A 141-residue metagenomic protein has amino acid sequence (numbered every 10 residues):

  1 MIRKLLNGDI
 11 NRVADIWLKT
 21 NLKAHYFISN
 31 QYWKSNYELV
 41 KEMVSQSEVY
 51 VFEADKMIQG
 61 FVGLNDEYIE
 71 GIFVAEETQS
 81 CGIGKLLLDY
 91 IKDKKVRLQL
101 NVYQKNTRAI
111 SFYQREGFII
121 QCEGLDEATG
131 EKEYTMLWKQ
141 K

Functional and structural regions predicted by a protein language model:
M1-D15: A short beta-loop-alpha structural element at the N-terminal edge of CoA-dependent acyl/N-acetyltransferase catalytic
D15-K41: Conserved GNAT-fold acetyl-CoA-binding loop/helix
E38-V51, Y68: A short helix-loop-beta-strand connector motif used in the catalytic cores of GNAT acetyltransferases and, in some
E48-G60: Conserved beta-hairpin
I69-Q79, V102-Y103: A short, internal acetyl-CoA/4′-phosphopantetheine-binding micro-motif in the GNAT/acyltransferase core
S80-D93, S111-R115: Conserved acetyl-CoA-binding loop-helix of GNAT-fold acetyltransferases
D93-K105: Conserved GNAT acetyl-CoA-binding A-motif
Q114-E123: Conserved acetyl-CoA-binding loop of GNAT-fold acetyltransferases
